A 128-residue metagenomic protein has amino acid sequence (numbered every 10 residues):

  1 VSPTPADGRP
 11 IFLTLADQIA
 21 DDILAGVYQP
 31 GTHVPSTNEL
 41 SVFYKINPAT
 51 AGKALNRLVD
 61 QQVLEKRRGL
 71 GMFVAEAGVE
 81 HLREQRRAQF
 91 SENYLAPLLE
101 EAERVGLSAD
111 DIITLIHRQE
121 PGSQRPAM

Functional and structural regions predicted by a protein language model:
V1-V34, N38-V42, R83-Q85, Q89-M128: Extreme N-terminal segment that seeds HTH/winged-HTH DNA-binding domains in transcriptional regulators
L13, P48-A51, R68, L99: Hydrophobic alpha-helical segments
T32-K66: N-terminal helix-turn-helix
S36, L70-E76: Minor-groove-contacting beta-hairpin "wing" of winged helix-turn-helix DNA-binding domains
R57-Q61, A77, D111: Short alpha-helical linear motifs
D60, F73-A75, Y94: Enrichment for repetitive, rod-forming helical segments
V79-H81: A short, flexible beta-alpha/helix-coil linker loop
